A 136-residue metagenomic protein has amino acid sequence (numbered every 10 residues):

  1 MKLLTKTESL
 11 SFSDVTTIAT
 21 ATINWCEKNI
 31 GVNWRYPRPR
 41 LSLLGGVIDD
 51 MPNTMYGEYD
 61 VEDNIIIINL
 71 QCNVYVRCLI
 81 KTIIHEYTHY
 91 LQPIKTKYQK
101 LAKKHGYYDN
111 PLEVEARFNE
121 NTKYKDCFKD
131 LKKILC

Functional and structural regions predicted by a protein language model:
M1-S11, N121-C136: Charged phosphate-binding loop/patch that engages nucleotide di/tri-phosphates or the phosphate backbone of nucleic
M1-S13, Y36-D50: Predominantly extracellular/secreted Zn2+-dependent metalloproteases
S13-Y36: Zn2+-dependent metallopeptidase catalytic core
A19, C26, P39-L41, I66-I68 (+1 more regions): Hydrophobic beta-strand residues in large extracellular and virion-surface proteins
K28-P37, K97, C127-L135: Surface-exposed helix-capping loop/turn segments at secondary-structure junctions
L44-R77: Active-site scaffold of zinc-dependent metalloenzymes
R77-K81, Q92-E120, K129-K132: Post-HEXXH active-site segment of zinc metalloproteases
H85, H89: Histidine-centered divalent metal-coordination motifs
